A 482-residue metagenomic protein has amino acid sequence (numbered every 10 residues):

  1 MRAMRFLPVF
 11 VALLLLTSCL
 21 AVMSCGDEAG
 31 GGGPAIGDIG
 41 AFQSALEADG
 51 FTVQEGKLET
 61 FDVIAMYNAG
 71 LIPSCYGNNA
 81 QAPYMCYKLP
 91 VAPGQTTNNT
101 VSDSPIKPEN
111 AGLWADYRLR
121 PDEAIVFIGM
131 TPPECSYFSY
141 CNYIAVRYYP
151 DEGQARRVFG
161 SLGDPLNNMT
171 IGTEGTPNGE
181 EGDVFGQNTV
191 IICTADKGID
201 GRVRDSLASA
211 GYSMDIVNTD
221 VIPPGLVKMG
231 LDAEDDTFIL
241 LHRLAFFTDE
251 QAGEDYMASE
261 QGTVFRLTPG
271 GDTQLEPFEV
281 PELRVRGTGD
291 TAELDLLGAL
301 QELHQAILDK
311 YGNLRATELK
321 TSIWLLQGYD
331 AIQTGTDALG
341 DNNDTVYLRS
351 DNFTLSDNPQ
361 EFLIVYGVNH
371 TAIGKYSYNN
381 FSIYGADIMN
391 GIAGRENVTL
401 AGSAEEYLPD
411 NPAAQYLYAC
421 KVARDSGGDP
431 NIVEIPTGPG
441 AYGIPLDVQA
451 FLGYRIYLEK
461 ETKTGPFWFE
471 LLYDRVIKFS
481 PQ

Functional and structural regions predicted by a protein language model:
M1-V11: Bacterial N-terminal signal peptides that target proteins for export
R2, L15-L16, N343, N397: A detector of low-complexity, intrinsically disordered, Ser/Thr/Gly/Pro/Ala-rich segments
V9-L20: Hydrophobic helical h-region of N-terminal Sec-dependent signal peptides in bacterial secretory/periplasmic proteins
S18-I39: Bacterial Sec-dependent N-terminal signal peptides
G33-Q482: A compositional/structural signature for long, glycine/proline-rich flexible linkers and loops on extracytoplasmic
